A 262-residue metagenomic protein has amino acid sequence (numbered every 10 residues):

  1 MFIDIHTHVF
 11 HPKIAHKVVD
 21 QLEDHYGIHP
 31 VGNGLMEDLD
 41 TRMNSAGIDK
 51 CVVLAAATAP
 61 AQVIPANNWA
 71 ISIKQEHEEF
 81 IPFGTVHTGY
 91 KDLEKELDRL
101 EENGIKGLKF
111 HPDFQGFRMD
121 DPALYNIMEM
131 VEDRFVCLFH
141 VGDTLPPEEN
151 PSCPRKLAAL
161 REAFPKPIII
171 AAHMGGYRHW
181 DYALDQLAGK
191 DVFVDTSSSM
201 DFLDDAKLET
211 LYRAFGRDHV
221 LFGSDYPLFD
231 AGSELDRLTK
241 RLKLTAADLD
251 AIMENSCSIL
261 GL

Functional and structural regions predicted by a protein language model:
M1-I5, A15-K50, D98, A214-L221 (+1 more regions): Mid-to-C-terminal alpha-helical segments outside catalytic/metal-binding sites
F2, C51, A70, F80-P82 (+5 more regions): Hydrophobic/aromatic residues located in beta-strands of well-ordered beta-sheets within soluble catalytic
H6, M43, A70, L100 (+6 more regions): Conserved, mostly hydrophobic/aromatic
H6-P12, H140, H173: Histidine-centered divalent metal-coordination motifs
V9-F10, D143, G176, L228: Short active-site segment of divalent metal-dependent hydrolases/proteases that encodes the spacing between
D38-R42, A66-I73, E96-L100, A123-I127 (+4 more regions): A general structural detector for well-ordered alpha-helical segments in enzyme core domains, enriched
D49-K50, T58-F139, D143-L145, P151 (+1 more regions): Active-site gating/metal-coordination segments in enzymes
K106-G107, D120-L221: Catalytic pocket-lining loop regions of alpha/beta-barrel enzymes, especially the amidohydrolase/enolase/GH5 lineages
